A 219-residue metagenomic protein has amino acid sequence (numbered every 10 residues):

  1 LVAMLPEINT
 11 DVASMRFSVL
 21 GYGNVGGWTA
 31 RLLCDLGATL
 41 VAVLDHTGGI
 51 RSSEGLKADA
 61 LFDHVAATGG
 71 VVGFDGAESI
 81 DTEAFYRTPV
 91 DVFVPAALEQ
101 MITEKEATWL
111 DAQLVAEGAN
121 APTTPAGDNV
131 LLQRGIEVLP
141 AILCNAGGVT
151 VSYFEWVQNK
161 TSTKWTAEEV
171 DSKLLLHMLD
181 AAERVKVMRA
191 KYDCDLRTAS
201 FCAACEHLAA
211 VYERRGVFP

Functional and structural regions predicted by a protein language model:
L1-R87: Glycine-rich phosphate/diphosphate-binding loop of Rossmann-like nucleotide-binding domains
L5, Q113-P219: Adenosine-phosphate binding glycine-rich loop
P6-V12, L36, T108, Q133-G135 (+1 more regions): Secondary-structure transition/capping motifs at alpha-helix termini and the adjoining loop/turn into the next element
D11-M15, V19, G23, G27 (+11 more regions): Conserved structured core elements
N24-T29, D45, R51, E99-Q100 (+4 more regions): Short, flexible micro-motifs
V25, V41, V92, I136-V138 (+1 more regions): Hydrophobic aliphatic residue packing
G48-V138, L143: Rossmann-like adenosine-cofactor binding region
